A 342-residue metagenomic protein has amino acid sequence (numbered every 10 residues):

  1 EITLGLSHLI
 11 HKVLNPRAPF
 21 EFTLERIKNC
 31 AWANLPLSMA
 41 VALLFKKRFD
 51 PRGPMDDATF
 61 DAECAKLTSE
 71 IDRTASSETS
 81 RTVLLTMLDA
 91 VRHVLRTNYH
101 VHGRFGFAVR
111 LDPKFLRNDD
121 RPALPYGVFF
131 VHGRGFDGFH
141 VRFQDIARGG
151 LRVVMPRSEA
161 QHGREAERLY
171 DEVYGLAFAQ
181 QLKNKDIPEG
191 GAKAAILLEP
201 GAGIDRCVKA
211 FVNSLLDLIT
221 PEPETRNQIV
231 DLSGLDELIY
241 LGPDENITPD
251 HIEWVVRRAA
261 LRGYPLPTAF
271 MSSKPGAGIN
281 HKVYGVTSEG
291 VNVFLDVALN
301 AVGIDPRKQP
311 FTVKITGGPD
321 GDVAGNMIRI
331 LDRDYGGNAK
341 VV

Functional and structural regions predicted by a protein language model:
E1-V128: Often metal-dependent polyanion-binding catalytic scaffolds in large enzymes
T3, G285-V293, G321-G325: Domain-scale recognition of functional cores that engage charged ligands
Y126-I146, V256-A259, L331: Short beta-strand elements
G133-G135, V141-E165: Function-dense linear segments that define catalytic or interfacial modules in macromolecule-processing proteins
F136-G138, A160, E165, V173-F311 (+1 more regions): Glycine/serine-rich phosphate-binding loop and adjoining beta1-alpha1 elements at the start of nucleotide-handling
D244, G318-D320: An acidic- and aromatic-residue-enriched active-site/binding cleft used to recognize and process polar
V313-I315: Hydrophobic Val/Ile/Leu positions in short beta-strands of Rossmann-like dinucleotide-binding domains
G321, G325-V342: Dinucleotide-binding/catalytic capping subdomain of oxidoreductase cores
